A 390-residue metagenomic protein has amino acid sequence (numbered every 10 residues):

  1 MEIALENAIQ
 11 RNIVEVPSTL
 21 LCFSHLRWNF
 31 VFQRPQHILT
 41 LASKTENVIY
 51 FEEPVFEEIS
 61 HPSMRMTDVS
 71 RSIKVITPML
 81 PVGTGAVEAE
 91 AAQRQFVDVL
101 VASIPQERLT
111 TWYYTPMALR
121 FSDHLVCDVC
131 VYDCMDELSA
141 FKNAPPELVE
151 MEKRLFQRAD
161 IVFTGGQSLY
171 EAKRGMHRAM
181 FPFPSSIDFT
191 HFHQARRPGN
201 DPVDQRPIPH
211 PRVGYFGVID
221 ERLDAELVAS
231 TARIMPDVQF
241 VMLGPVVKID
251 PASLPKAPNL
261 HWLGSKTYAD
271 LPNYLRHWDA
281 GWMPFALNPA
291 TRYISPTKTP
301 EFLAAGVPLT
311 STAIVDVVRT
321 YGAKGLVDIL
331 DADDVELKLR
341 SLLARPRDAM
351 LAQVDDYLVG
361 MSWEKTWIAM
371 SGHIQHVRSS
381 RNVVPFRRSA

Functional and structural regions predicted by a protein language model:
M1-I59, R233-M235: N-terminal subdomain of nucleotide-sugar transferases
N29-Q33, L223, A269-Y274, G281-A304 (+1 more regions): Nucleotide-sugar-dependent
D98, P145-V162: Membrane-proximal helix-turn-helix segments that form the acceptor-binding/catalytic region of lipid-linked
S168, F183-A195: Carbohydrate-associated surface elements
D204-L223, V228-A232, F240-L243, V359: Conserved donor-binding/catalytic core segment of Leloir-type glycosyltransferases
I249-L275: Nucleotide-activated donor-binding/catalytic signature segment of Leloir-type glycosyltransferases, i.e., the conserved
A323-D333, S341-P346: Conserved acidic donor-binding segment of nucleotide-sugar-dependent glycosyltransferases
P346-V377: A charged, aromatic-enriched C-terminal amphipathic alpha-helix characteristic of glycosyltransferases across folds
